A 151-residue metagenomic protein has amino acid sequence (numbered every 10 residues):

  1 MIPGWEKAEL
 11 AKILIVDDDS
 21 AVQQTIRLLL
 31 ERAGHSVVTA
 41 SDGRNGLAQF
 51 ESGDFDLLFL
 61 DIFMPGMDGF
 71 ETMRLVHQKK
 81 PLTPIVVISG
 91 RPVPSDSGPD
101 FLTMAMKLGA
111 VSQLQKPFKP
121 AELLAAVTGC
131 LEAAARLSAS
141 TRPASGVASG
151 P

Functional and structural regions predicted by a protein language model:
M1-K12, A121-P151: Non-catalytic signal-transmission and effector/linker regions of two-component phosphorelay proteins
Q24-R32: Charged docking surfaces used in two-component/phosphorelay signaling
G34-S41, Q49: Short hydrophobic/Thr-rich beta-strand motif most characteristic of the beta2 strand and flanking loop of CheY-like
S41-N45, D68-R74, S97: Acidic catalytic/metal-coordinating carboxylates
G53-F59: Active-site beta3 strand of CheY-like receiver
D61, S89: Active-site residues of response regulator receiver
M64: Receiver (REC) domain active-site loop signature in two-component systems and cognate sites in sensor histidine kinases
E71, P92-S112, A125: Alpha4 helix (beta4-alpha4-beta5 surface) of REC/receiver domains from two-component response regulators
